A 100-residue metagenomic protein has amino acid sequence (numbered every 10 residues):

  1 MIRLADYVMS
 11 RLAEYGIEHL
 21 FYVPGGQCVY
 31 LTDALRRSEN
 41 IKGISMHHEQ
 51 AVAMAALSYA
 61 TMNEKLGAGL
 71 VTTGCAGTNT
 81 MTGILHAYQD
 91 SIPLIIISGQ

Functional and structural regions predicted by a protein language model:
M1-Q100: N-terminal alpha/beta PP-like core and its mobile active-site loop of ThDP/TPP-dependent enzymes
